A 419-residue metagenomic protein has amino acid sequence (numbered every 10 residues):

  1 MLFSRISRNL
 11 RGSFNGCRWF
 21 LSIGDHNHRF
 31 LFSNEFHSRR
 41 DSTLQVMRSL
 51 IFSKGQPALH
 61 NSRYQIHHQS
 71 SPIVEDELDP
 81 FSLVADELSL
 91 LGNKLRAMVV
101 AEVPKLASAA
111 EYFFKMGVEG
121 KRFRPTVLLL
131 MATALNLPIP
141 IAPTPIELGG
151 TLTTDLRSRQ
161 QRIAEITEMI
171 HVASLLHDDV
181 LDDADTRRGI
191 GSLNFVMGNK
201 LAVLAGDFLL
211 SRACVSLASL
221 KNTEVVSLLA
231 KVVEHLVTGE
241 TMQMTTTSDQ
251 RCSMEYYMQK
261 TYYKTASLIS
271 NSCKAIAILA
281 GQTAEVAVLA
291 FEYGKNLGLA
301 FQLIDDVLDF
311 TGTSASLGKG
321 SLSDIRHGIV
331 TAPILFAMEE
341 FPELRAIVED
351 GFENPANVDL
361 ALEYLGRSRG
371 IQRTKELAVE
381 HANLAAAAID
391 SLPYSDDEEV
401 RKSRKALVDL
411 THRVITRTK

Functional and structural regions predicted by a protein language model:
L2-K419: All-alpha prenyltransferase/terpene-synthase fold signal
